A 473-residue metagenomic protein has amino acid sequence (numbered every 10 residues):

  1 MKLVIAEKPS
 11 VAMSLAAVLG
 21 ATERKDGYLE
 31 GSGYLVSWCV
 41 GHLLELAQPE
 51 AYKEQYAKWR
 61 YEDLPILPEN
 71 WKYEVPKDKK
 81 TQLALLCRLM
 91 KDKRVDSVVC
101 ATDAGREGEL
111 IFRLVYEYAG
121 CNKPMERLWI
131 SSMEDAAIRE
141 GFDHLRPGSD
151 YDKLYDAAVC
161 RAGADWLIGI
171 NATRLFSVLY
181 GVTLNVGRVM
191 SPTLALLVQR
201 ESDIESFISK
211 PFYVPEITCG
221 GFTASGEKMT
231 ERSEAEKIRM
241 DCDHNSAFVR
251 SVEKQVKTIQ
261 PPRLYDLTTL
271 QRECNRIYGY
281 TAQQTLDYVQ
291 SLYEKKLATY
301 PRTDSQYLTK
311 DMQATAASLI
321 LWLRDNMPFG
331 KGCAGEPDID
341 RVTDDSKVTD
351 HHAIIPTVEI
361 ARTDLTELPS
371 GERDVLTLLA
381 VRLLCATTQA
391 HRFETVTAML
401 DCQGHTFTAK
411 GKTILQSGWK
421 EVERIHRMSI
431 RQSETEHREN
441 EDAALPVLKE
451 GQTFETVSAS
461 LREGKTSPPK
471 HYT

Functional and structural regions predicted by a protein language model:
M1-A162, W166, H437, D442-A444 (+1 more regions): Intrinsically disordered, low-complexity regulatory segments
P9-S10, C39-G41, D103-E109, I130-M133 (+7 more regions): An acidic- and aromatic-residue-enriched active-site/binding cleft used to recognize and process polar
V11, E107-I111, D156, C160 (+8 more regions): Hydrophobic (often cysteine-bearing) scaffold residues that line and stabilize catalytic clefts of nucleotide/cofactor
E23-G27, G148-K153, R174-V178, S202-F207 (+3 more regions): Active-site phosphate-binding and catalytic loops of NTP-dependent enzymes
L35, L43-K77, R88, G181-Q290 (+4 more regions): Long, highly charged, low-complexity internal segments
A157-G187: Amphipathic alpha-helical segments of the small helical/lid subdomains adjacent to P-loop NTPase cores
Y280-V348: Extended, well-ordered alpha-helical scaffold/bundle regions in very large, multi-domain proteins
P337-E367: Acidic, turn-prone loop/beta-hairpin segments
